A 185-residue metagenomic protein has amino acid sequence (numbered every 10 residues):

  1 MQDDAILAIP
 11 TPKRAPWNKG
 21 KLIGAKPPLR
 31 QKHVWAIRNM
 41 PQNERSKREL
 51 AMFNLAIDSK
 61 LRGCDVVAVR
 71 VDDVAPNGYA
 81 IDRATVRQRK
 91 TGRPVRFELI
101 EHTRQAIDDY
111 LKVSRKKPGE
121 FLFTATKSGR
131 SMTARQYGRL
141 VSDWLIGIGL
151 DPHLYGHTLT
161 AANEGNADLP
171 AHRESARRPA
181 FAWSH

Functional and structural regions predicted by a protein language model:
M1-H185: Conserved catalytic core of the tyrosine transesterase superfamily
